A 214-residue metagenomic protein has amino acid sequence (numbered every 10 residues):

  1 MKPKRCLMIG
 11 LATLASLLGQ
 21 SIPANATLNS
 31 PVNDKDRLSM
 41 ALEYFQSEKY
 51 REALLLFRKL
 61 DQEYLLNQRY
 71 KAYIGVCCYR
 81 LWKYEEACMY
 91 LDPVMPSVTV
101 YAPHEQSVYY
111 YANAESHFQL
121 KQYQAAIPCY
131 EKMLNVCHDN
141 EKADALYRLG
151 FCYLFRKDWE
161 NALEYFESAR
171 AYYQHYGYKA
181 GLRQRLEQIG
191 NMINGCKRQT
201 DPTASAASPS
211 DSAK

Functional and structural regions predicted by a protein language model:
N33-K59: Alpha-helical segment of the N-proximal tetratricopeptide repeat
S168-K214: Terminal, low-structured helical/coil segments at or just beyond the last alpha-helical repeat
